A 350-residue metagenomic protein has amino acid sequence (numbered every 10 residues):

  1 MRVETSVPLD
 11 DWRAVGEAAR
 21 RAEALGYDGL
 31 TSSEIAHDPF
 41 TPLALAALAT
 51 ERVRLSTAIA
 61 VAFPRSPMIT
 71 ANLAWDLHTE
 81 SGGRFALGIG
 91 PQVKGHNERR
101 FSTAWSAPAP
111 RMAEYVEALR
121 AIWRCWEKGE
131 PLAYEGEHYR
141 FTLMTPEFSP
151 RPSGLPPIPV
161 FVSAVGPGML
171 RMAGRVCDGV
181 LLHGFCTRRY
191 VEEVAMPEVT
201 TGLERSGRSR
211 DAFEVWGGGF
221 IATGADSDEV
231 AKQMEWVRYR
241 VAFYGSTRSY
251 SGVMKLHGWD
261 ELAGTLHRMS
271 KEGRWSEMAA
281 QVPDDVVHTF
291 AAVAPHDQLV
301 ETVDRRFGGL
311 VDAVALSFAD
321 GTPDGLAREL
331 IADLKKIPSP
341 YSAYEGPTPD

Functional and structural regions predicted by a protein language model:
M1-D350: Active-site-adjacent structural elements that line small-molecule/cofactor binding pockets in enzymes
